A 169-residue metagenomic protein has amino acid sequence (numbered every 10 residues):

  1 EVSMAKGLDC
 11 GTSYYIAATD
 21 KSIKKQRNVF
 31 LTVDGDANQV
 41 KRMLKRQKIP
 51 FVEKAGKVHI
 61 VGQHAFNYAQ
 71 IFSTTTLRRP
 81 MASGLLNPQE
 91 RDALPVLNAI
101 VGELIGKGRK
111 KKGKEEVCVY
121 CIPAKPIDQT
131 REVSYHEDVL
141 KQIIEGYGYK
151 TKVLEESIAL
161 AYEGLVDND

Functional and structural regions predicted by a protein language model:
E1-G56, I60-D169: Nucleotide/phosphate-binding catalytic cleft detector across ATP-hydrolyzing and phosphate-transferring enzymes
